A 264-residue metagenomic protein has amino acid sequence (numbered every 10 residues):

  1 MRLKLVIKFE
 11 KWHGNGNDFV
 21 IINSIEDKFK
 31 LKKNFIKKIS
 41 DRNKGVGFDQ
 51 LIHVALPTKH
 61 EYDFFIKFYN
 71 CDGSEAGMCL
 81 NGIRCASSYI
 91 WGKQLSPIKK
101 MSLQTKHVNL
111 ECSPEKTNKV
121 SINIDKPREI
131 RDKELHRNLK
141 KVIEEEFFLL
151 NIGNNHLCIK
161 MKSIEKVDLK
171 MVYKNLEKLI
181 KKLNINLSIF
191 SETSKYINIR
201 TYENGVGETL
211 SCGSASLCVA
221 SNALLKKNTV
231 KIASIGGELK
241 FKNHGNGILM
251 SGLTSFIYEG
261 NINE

Functional and structural regions predicted by a protein language model:
R2-K116, L157-E264: A glycine-rich beta-to-alpha transition motif near the start of alpha/beta enzyme domains, typified by
K67, N123-D125, N151, R200: Residue-level recognition of well-ordered beta-strand positions that form the cores of beta-sheet-rich folds across
N109, K126-P127: Short, charged beta-turn/beta-strand-edge "cap" motif at the junction between a beta-strand and an adjacent loop
N118-D125, I248: Short, solvent-exposed secondary-structure boundary/capping segments
P127-K133, V167-V172: Short, basic/low-complexity N-terminal boundary segments at the transition from targeting/disordered tails
R128-L150, N155, L249-E264: C-terminal domain-closing interface element
